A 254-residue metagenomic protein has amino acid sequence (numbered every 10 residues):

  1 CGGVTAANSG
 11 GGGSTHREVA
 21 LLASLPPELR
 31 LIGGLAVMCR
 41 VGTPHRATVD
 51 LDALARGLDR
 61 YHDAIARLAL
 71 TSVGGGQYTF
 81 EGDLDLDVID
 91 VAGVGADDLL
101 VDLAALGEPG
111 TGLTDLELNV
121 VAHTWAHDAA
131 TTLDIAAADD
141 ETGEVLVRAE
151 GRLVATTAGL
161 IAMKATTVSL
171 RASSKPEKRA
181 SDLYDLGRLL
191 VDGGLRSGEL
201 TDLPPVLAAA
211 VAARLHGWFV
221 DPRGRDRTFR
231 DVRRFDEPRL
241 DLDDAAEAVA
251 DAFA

Functional and structural regions predicted by a protein language model:
C1-A254: Compositionally biased terminal segments of proteins
